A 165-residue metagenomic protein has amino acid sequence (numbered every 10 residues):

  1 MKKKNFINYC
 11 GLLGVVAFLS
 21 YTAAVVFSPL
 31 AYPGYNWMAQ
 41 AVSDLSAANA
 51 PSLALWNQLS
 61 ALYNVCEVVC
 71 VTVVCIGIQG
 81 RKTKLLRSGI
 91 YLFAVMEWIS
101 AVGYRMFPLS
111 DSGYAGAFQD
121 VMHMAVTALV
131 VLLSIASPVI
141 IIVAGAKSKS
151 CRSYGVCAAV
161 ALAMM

Functional and structural regions predicted by a protein language model:
I7-G14, R81-V95, S150-V160: Interfacial segments of alpha-helical transmembrane regions
F18-N36: Alpha-helical transmembrane segments of multi-pass membrane proteins
L19-T22, S137-I140, V156-M165: Hydrophobic core of alpha-helical transmembrane segments in multi-pass integral membrane proteins
N36-P51, D111-V121: Membrane-interface interhelical loops and short amphipathic "cap" helices that link adjacent transmembrane segments
L45-V65: Interfacial helix-start motif at the membrane-water boundary
A61-G89, A136-K147: Internal transmembrane alpha-helix with an interfacial aromatic "cap," most often the third helix
M96-M106, A161-M165: Aromatic-anchored segments of alpha-helical transmembrane domains
S100-G145: Membrane-proximal helix-loop-helix units in multi-pass membrane proteins
